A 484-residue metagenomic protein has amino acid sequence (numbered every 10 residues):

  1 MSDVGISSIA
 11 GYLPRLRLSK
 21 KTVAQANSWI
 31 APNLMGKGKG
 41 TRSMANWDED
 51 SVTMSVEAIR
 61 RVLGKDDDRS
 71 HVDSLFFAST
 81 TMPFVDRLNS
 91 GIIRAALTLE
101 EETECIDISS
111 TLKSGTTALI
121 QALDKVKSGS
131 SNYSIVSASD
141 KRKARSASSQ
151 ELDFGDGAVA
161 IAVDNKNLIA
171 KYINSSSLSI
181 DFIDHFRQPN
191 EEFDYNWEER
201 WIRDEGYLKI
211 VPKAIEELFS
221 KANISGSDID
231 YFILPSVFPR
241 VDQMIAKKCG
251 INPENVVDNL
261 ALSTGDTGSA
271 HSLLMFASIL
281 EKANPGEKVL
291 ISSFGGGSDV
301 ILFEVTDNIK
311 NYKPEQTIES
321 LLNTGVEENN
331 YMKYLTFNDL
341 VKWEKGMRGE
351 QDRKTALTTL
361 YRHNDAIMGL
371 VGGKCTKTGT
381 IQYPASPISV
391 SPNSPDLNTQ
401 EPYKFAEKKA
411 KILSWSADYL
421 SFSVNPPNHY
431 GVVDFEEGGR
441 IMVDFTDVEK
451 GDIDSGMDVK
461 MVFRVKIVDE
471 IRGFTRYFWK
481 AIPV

Functional and structural regions predicted by a protein language model:
M1-D48, A147-E205, N284, I291-L360 (+1 more regions): Condensing-enzyme catalytic core mediating Claisen C-C bond formation in acyl metabolism
P32-G36, G40-V52, T80-Y133, Q243-M275: Conserved catalytic cysteine-centered active-site region of acyl-thioester-dependent Claisen-condensing enzymes
A58-D73, P212-D230, C249: Phosphate/pyrophosphate-binding loops at sites that engage ATP/ADP/AMP, CoA/4′-phosphopantetheine, polyphosphate
I229, G286, G456-D458: Loop/turn positions that initiate beta-strands
G349-S414: Cys/His-rich short segments
L420-V432, R476: Short aromatic-glycine-enriched beta-strand elements
D447-M461: Short nucleic-acid-contacting surface segments enriched for D/E, G, S/T with interspersed K/R
V462-V484: OB-fold/S1-family single-stranded nucleic acid-binding modules
